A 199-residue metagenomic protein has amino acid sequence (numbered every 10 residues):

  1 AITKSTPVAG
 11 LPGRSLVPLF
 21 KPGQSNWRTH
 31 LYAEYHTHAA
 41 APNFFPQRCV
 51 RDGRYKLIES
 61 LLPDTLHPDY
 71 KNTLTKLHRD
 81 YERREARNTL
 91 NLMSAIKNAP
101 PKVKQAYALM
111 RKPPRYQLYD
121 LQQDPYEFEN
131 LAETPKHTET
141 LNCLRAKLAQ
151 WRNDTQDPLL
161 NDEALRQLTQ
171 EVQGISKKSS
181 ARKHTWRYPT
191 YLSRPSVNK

Functional and structural regions predicted by a protein language model:
A1-K4, K21, Q123, N153: Residues at helix-coil transition
T3-Q117, E139: C-terminal cap/loop subdomain of S1 sulfatases and analogous C-terminal strand-loop tails that border
A95-Y116, L121-E127, L131-K199: Long, internal low-complexity/basic segments
